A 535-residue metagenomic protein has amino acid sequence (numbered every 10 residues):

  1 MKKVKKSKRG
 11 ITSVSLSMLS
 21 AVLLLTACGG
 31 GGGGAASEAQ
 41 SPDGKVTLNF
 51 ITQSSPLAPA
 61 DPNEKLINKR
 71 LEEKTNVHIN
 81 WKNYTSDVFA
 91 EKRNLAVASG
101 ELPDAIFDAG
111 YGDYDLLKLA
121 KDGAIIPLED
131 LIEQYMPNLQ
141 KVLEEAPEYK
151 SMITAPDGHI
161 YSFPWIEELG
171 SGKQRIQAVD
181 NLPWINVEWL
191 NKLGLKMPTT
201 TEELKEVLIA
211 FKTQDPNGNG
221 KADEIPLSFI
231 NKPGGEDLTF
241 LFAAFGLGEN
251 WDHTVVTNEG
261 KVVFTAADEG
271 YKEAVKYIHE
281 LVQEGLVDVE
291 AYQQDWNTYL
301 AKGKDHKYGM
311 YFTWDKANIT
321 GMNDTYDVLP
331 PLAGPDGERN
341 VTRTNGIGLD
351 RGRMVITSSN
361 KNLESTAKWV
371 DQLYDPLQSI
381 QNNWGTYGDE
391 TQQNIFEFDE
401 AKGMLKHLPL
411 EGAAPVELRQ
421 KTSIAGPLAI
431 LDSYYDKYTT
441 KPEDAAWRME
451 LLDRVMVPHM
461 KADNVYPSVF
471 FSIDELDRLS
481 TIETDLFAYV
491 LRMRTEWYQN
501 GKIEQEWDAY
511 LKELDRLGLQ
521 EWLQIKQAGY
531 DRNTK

Functional and structural regions predicted by a protein language model:
K2-S7, L16-S17, V22-E203, D237-F240 (+4 more regions): Conserved N-terminal structural module of periplasmic/extracytoplasmic solute-binding proteins
G44-L48, T75-I79, G100-D104, G123-I126 (+6 more regions): Loop/turn elements at helix/coil->beta-strand transitions in domains of secreted/extracellular proteins
V88-L95, Y111-Y114, E145-K150, E206-G220 (+5 more regions): Short alpha-helical segments and helix-capping/turn motifs at coil-helix boundaries
K118, I230-V256, K276-D432: Extracytoplasmic/periplasmic substrate-binding proteins
A124-I153, L208-F211, G220-H253, K307-M322: Carboxylate/His-rich catalytic cores and anion/metal-binding grooves
E129, H159-I160, P164-E236, V256-K302 (+4 more regions): Helix-loop-helix "hinge/cap" segment bordering the ligand-binding cleft or interdomain interface
P226-S228, E390-I395, G529-K535: Short alpha-helical linear motifs
P376-E496, G501: Conserved small-residue motifs centered on glycine
